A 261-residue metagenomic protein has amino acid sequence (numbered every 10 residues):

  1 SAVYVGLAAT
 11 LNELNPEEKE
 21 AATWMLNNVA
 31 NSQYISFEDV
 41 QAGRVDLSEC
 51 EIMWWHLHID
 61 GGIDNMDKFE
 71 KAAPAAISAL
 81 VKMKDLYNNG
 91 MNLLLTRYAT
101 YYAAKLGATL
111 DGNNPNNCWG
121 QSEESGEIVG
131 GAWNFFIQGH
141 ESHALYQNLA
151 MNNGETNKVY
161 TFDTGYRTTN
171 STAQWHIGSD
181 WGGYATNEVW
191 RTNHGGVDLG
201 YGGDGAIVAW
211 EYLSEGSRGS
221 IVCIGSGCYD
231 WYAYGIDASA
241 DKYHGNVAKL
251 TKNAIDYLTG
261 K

Functional and structural regions predicted by a protein language model:
S1-N12, S220-V222, K252, K261: Boundary/junction segments of secreted and surface-exposed precursor proteins
V3-G112: Helical hinge/lid and interdomain linker segments adjacent to catalytic or ligand-binding clefts that mediate domain
G61-T172: A glycine-rich, often tryptophan-bearing local segment used as a flexible ligand/cofactor-contacting loop or short
L80, T251-I255: Short, hydrophobic/amphipathic alpha-helical packing segments that form internal helix faces or helix-helix interfaces
Y98-A99, G225-G227: Short, well-ordered beta-to-alpha junction loops that form the rim of enzyme active sites and present histidine/acidic
S122-S226, Y232: Catalytic beta-strand/loop cores that center a nucleophilic Ser/Cys/Thr and support acyl-enzyme chemistry
Y229-L250: A short acidic/glycine-rich loop-to-helix N-cap element
